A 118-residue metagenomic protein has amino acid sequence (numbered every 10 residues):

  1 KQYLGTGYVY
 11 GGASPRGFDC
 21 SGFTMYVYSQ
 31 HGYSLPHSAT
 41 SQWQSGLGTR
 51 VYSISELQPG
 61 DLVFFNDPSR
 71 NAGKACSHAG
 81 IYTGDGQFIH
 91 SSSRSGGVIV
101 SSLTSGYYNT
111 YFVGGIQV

Functional and structural regions predicted by a protein language model:
K1-Q2, S93: A generic structural signal for ordered alpha-helices
Q2-P59, R70: Catalytic cysteine-centered active-site loop
H31, P68, G84-Q87: Short loop segments at secondary-structure junctions
T49-I54, G73-V118: Aromatic- and glycine-rich peptidoglycan recognition patches
F64-F65: A generic structural signal for residues embedded in beta-strands
